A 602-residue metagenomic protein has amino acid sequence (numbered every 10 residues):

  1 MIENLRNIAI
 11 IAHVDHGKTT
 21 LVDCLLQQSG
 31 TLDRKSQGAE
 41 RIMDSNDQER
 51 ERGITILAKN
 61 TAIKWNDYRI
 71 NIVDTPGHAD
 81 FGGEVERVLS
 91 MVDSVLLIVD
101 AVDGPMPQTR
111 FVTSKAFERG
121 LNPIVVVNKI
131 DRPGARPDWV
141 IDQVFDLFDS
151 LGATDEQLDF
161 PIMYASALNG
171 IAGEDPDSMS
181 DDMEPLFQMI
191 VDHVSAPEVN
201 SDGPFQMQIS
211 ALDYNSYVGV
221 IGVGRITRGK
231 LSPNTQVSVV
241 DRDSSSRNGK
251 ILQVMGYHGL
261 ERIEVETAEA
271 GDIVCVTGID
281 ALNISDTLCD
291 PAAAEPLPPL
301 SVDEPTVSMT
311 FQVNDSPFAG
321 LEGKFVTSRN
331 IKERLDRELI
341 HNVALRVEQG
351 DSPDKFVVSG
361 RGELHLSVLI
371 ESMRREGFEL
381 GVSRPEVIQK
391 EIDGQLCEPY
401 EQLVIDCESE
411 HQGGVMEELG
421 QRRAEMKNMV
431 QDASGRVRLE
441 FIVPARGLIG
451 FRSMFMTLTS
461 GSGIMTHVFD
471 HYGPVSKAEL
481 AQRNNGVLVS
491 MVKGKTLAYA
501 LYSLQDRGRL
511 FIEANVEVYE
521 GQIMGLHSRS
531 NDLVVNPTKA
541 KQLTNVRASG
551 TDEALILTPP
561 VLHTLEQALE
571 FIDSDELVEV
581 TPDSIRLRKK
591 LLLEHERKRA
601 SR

Functional and structural regions predicted by a protein language model:
M1-R602: Structural and coupling elements of P-loop NTPases
